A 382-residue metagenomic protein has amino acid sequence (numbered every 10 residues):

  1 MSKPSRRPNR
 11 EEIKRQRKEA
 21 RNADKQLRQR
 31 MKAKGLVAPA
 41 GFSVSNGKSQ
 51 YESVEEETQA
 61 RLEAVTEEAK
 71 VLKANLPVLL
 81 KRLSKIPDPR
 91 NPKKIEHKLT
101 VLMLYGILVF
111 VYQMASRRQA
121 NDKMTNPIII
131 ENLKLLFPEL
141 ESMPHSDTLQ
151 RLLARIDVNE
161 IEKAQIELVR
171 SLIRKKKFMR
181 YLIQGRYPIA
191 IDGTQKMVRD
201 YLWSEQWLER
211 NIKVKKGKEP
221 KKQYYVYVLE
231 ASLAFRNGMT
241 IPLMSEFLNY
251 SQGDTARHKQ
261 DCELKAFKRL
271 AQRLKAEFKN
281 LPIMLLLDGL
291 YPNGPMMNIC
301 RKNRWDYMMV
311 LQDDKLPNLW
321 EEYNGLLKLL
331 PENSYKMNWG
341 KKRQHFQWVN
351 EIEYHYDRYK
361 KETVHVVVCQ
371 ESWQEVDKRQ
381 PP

Functional and structural regions predicted by a protein language model:
S2-L80: Charged, often Cys/His-bearing segments associated with DNA-binding zinc-finger transcription factors
K3, Q312-P382: An anionic, glycine-rich sequence signature occurring as long contiguous blocks
A69-L104, D147-Q150: Basic, short loop/linker segments at the boundary and entry of helix-turn-helix/winged-helix-like folds
K94-E167, C300: Short, positively charged, Gly/Tyr-enriched micro-motifs that form contact patches at catalytic or ligand/partner
Y105, A120-N121, H145, L149 (+5 more regions): Short, conserved catalytic/metal-binding motifs centered on acidic residues
Q150-N237: Active-site-proximal, Lys/Arg-enriched surface segment that forms a nucleic-acid-binding/basic interface patch
N211-P282: Electropositive, glycine- and tryptophan-enriched low-complexity nucleic-acid-binding patches
R257-N318: Domain-level cores of phosphate- or acyl-group-handling catalytic modules
